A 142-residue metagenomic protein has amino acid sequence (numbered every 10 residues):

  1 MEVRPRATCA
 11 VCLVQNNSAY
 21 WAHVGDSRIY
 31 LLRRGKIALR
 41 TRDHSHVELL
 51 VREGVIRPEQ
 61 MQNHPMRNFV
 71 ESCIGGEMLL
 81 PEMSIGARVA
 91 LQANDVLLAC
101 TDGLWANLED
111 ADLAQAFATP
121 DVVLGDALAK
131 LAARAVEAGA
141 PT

Functional and structural regions predicted by a protein language model:
M1, V123-V136: Short, well-structured alpha-helical segments that form the helix of a local strand-helix-strand
E2-R6, A10, G86-A87: Glycine/charge-rich, flexible interdomain linkers and switch-proximal surface loops that mediate coupling
A7-L13, A19-H23, R28-L32: Short beta-strand scaffold segments in enzyme catalytic cores
V14-S18, Q92-D95: Beta-strand-turn-beta hairpins that frame and shape the catalytic cleft of phosphate-ester-processing enzymes
H23-R28, F69-M78, V89-A116, A132-T142: Conserved beta-strand-loop-short alpha-helix elements that form and flank the Mn2+/Mg2+-coordinating active site
K36-L39: Predominantly a core beta-strand signature of beta-propeller blades across repeat-based propeller domains
R42-A93, A138: Conserved, helical-rich catalytic subdomain that frames metal- and/or nucleotide-binding sites in enzyme alpha/beta
D43-H44, V51, F117-L128: Gly/Ser/Thr-rich active-site loops/lids in small-molecule metabolic enzymes that frequently grip phosphoryl groups
